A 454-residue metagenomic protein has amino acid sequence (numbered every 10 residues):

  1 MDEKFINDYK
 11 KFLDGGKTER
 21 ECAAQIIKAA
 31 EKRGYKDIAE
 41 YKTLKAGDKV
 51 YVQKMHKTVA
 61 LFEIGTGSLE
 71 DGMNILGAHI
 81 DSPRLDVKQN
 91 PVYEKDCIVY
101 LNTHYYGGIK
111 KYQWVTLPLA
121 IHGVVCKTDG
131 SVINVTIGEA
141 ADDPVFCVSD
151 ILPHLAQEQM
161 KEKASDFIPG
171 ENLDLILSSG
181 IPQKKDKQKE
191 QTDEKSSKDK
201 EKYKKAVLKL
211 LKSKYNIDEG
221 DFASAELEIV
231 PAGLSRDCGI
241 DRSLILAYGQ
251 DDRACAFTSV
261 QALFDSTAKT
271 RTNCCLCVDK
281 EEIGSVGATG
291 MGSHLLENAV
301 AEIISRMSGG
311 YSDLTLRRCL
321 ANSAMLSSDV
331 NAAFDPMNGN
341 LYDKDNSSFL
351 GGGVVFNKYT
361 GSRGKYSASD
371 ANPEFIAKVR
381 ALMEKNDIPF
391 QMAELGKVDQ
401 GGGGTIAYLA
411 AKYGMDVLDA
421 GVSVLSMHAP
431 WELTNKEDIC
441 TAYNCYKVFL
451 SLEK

Functional and structural regions predicted by a protein language model:
M1-K454: N-terminal hydrophobic/helix-forming segments and targeting peptides
